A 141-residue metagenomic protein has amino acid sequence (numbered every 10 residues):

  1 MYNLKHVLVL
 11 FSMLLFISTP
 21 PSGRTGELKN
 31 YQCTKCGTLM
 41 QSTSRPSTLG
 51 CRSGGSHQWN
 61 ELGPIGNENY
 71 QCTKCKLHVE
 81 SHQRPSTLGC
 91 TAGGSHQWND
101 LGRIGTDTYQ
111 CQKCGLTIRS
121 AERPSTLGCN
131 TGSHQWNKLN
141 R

Functional and structural regions predicted by a protein language model:
M1-L8: Bacterial N-terminal signal peptides that target proteins for export
V9-S18: Bacterial N-terminal signal peptides
G23-T25: Boundary at the C-terminal end of the N-terminal hydrophobic targeting segment
C33, T48-C51, C72, C111 (+1 more regions): Short cysteine-rich clusters marking metal-coordination/redox-active sites
M40, G55, W59, V79 (+4 more regions): Cys/His-rich microdomains that often coordinate metals
T43-P46, E61-G63, H82-P85, L101 (+2 more regions): Short Cys/His-rich "knuckle" micro-motifs
S47-S56, S86-S95, S125-S133: Short cysteine/histidine-rich metal-coordination sites, predominantly Zn2+-binding motifs
